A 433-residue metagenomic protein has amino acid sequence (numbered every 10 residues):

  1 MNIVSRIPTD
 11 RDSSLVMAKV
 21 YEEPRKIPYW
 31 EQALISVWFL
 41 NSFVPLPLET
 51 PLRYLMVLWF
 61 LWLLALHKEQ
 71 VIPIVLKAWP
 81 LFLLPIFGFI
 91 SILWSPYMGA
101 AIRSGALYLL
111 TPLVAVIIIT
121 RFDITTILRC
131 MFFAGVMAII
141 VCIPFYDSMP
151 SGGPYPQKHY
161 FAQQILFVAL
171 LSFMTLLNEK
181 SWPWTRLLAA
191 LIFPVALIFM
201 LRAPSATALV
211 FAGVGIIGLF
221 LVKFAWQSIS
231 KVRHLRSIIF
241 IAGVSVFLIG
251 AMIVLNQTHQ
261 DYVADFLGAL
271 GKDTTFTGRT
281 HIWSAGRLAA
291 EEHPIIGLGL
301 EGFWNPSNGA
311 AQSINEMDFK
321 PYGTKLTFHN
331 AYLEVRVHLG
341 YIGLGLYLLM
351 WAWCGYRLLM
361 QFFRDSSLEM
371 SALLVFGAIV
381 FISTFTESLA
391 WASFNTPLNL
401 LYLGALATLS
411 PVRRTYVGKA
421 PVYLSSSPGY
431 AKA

Functional and structural regions predicted by a protein language model:
M1-I90, P96, A100, V114-R129 (+2 more regions): Transmembrane signal-anchor hairpin modules in multi-pass inner-membrane enzymes, especially those that act on
V44-R53, M98-R103, P156-H159, A189-S228 (+3 more regions): Helix-loop-helix junctions and helix-breaking kinks within/between transmembrane helices of multi-pass membrane
M56-L63, L107-T111, L209-L221, A352 (+1 more regions): Hydrophobic transmembrane alpha-helices of multi-pass, membrane-embedded glycosylation machinery
V57-F60, L170-M174, L373-A433: Transmembrane alpha-helices of multi-pass inner-membrane enzymes
T111-L113, F122-P150, Y155-W226, R357: Alpha-helical transmembrane segments of multi-pass inner-membrane proteins
T120, H338-F381, Y416: Hydrophobic transmembrane alpha-helices and their immediate junctions
I198, R202, F220-L270, L288-E292 (+1 more regions): A membrane-periplasm/extracellular boundary helix in multi-pass inner-membrane enzymes that assemble envelope glycans
L270-S284, L288, I296-L339: Long extracytoplasmic/lumenal interhelical loops at the membrane interface of multi-pass membrane proteins
